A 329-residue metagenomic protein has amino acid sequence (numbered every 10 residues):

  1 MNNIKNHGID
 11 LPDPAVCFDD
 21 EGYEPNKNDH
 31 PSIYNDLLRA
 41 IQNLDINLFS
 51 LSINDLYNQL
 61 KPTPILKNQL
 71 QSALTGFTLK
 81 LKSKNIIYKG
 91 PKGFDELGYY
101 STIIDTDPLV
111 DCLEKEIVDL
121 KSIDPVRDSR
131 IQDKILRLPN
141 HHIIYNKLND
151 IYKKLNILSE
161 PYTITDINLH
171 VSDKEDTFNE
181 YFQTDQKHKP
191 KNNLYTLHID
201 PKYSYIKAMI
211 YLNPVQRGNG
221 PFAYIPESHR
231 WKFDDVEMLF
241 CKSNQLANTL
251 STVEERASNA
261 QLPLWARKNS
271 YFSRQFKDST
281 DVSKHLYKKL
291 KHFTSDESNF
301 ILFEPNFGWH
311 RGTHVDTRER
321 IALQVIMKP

Functional and structural regions predicted by a protein language model:
M1-Y162, H292-F300: N-terminal auxiliary "cap/dimerization" subdomain that precedes the catalytic jelly-roll/cupin core of mononuclear
I104, P305-N306: Conserved "cap/hinge" positions at secondary-structure junctions
N149-K232: Conserved double-stranded beta-helix
K174-D176, S298, R318: Tight coil/turn sites that cap or link beta-strands
A208-I210, P226, R318-P329: A short hydrophobic beta-strand segment most commonly corresponding to one strand of the jelly-roll/cupin
G218-L302, G308: Double-stranded beta-helix
W309-D316: Short beta-strand His + acidic residue motifs that chelate non-heme Fe in jelly-roll/DSBH and cupin folds
